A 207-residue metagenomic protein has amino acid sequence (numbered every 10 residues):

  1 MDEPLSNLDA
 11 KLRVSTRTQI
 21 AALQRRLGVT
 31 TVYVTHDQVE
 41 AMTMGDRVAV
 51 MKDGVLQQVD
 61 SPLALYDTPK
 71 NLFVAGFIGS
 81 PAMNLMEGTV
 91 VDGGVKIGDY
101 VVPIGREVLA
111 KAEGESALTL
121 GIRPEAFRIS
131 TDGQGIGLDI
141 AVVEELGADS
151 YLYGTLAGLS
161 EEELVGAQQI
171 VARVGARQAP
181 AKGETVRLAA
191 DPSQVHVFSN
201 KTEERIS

Functional and structural regions predicted by a protein language model:
M1-F73: ABC ATPase nucleotide-binding domains
V29, M83-L85, D149: Short secondary-structure junction motifs
T31-V32, M86, S193: Short loop/turn microsegments at loop-to-beta-strand junctions
D53, E87, V195: Conserved coupling/switch loops of ABC nucleotide-binding domains, chiefly the family-specific signature
L63, L72-G76, S116, E125: Internal, well-ordered alpha-helical scaffold/interface segments that support domain packing or protein-protein contacts
T68-V91, G121: C-terminal boundary and immediately downstream tail of ABC-type ATPase nucleotide-binding domains
P81, G94-S207: Non-catalytic connector elements of ABC transporters
